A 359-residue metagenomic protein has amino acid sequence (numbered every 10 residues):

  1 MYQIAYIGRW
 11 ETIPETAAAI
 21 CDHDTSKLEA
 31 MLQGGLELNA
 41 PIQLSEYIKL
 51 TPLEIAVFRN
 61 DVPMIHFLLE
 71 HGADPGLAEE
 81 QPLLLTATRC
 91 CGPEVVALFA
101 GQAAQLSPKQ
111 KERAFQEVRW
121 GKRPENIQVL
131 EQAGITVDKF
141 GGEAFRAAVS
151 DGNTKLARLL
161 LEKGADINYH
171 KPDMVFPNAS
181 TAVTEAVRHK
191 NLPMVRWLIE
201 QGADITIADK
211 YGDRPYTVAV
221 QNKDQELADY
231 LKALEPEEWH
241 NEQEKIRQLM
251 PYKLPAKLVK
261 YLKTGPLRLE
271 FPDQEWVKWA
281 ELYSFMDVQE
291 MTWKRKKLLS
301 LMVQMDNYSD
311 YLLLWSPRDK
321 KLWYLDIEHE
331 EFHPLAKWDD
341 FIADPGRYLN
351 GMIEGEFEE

Functional and structural regions predicted by a protein language model:
Y6-A18, P41-E54, L77-T86, P108-V118 (+3 more regions): Ankyrin-repeat boundary/"N-cap" motif
W10-T12, I48, Y211-D213, T217-L313: A surface-exposed partner-binding patch
K27, P63-M64, E94-V95, E125-N126 (+3 more regions): Conserved ankyrin/ankyrin-like repeat signature
A30-L38, H66-D74, A97-L106, Q128-T136 (+3 more regions): Ankyrin repeat domain, specifically the short helix-to-loop turn at the C-terminus of the second helix of each repeat
V57-W120: A generic tandem-repeat structural signature
D138, F145-H240: Elongated, non-catalytic scaffold/linker segments and compositionally distinctive motifs
